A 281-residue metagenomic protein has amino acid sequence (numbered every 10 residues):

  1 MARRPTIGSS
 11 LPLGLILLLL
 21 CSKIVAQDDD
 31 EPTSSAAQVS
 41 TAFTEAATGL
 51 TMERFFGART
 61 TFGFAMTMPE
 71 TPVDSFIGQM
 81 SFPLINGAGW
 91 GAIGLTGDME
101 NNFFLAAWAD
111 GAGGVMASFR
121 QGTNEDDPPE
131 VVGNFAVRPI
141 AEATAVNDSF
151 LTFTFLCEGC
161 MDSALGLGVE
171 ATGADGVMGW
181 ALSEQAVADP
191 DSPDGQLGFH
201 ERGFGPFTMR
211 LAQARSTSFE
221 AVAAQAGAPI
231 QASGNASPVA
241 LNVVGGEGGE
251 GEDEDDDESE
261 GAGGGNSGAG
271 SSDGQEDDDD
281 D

Functional and structural regions predicted by a protein language model:
M1-D30, D281: Fungal secretory targeting signals
Q27-D281: Extracellular-facing/secreted segment signature in eukaryotic proteins
